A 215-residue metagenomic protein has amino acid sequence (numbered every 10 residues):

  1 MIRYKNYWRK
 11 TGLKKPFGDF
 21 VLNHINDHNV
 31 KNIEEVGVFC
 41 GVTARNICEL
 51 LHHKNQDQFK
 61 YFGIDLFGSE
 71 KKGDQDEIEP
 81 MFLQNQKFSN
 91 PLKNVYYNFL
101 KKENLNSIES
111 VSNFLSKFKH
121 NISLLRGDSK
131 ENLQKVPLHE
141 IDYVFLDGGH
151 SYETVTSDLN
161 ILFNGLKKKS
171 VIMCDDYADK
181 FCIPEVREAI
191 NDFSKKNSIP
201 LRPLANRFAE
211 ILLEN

Functional and structural regions predicted by a protein language model:
I2-R9, P16-N215: S-adenosylmethionine/decaboxylated-SAM
